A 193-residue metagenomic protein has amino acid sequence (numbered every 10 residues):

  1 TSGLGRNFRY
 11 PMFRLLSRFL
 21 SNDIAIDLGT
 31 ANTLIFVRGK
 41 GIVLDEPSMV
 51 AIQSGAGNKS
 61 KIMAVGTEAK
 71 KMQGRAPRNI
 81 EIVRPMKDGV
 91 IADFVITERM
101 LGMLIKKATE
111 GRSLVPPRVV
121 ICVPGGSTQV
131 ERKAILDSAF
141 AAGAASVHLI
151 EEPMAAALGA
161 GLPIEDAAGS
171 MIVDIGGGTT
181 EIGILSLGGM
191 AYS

Functional and structural regions predicted by a protein language model:
S2-G177, G183-S193: Nucleotide/phosphate-binding catalytic cleft detector across ATP-hydrolyzing and phosphate-transferring enzymes
